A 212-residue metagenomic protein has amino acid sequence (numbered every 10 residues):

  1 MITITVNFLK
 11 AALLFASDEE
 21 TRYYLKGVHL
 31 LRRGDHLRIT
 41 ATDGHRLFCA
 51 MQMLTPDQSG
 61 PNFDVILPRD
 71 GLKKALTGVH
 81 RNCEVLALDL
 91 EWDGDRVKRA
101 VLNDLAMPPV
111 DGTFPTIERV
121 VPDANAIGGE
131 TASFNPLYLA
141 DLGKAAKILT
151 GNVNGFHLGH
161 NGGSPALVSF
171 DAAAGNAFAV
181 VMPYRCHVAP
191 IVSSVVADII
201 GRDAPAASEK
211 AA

Functional and structural regions predicted by a protein language model:
M1-A212: DNA polymerase processivity clamps
